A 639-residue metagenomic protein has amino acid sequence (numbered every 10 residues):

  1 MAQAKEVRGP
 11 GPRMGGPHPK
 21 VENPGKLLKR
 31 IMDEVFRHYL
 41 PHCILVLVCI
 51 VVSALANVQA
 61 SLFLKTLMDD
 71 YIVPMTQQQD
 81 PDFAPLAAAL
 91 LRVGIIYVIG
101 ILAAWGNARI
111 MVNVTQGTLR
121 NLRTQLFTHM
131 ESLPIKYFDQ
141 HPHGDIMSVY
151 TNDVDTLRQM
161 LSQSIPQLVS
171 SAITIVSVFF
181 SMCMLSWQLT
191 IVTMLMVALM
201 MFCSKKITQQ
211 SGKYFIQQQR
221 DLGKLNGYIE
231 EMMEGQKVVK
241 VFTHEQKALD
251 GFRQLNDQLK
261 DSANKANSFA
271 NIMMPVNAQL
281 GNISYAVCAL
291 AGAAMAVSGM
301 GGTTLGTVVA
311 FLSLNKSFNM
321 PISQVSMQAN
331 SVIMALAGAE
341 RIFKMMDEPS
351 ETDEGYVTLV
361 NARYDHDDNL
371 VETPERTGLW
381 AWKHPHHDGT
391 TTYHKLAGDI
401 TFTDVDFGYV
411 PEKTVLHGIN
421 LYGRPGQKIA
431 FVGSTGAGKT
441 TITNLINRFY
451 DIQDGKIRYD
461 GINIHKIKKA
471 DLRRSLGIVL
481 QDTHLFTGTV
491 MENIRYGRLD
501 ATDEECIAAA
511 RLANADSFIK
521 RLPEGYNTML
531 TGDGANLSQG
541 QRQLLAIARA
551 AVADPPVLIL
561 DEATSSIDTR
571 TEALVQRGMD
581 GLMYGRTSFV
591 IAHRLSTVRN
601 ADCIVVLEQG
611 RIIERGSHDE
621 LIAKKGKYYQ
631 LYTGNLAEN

Functional and structural regions predicted by a protein language model:
M1-N57, I72-V93, N107-M111, T115 (+9 more regions): Membrane-integrated ABC transporters
P12-P19, Q116, T124-S148, N152-V154 (+5 more regions): Short intracellular "coupling" helices and adjacent cytoplasmic loop segments at the cytosolic face of multi-pass
P17-G25, V48-C49, A56-I72, I96-H143 (+12 more regions): Juxtamembrane helix-loop junctions of ABC transporter transmembrane domains
R37-L40, I135-K136, V154-L161, I165 (+6 more regions): An intracellular "coupling" helix at the cytosolic face of ABC transporter transmembrane type-1 domains
H38, H42-L55, I96, L102 (+2 more regions): Transmembrane helices of ABC transporter permease
V51-Q59, G94-W105, L157-M160, S164-V176 (+6 more regions): Hydrophobic alpha-helical transmembrane bundles that constitute the permease/transmembrane domains of multi-pass
P74, S181-L195, K265, F269-E340 (+2 more regions): Helix-loop-helix
Q79, A362-N639: ABC-type nucleotide-binding domain
